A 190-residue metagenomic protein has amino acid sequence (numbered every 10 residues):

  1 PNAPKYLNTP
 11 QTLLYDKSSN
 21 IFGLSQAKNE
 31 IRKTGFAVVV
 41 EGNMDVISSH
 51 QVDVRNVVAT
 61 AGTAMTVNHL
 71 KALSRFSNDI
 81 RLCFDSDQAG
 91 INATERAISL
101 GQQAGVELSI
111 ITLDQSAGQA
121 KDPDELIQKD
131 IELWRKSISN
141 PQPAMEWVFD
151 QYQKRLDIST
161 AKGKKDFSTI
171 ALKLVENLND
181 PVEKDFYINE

Functional and structural regions predicted by a protein language model:
P1-F76, I80, A93-T94: Phosphate-handling DNA/RNA-contact segment within nucleic-acid enzymes
N20, G42, T66, G90 (+5 more regions): Active-site-proximal structural scaffolding
A27-E30, N43, F76-D79, A97-A104 (+4 more regions): Generic, well-ordered alpha-helical scaffold segments in large soluble proteins
M44, M65, D85-T94, D114-A120: Acidic, metal-coordinating catalytic cores used for nucleic-acid/nucleotide bond scission and strand-transfer chemistry
L70-L73, S99-G101, N140-A144: Flexible glycine/proline-rich, aromatic-decorated loop/lid segments
I80, Q88-Q103, E107-D114: Phosphate/diphosphate-binding loops
V106-E190: C-terminal or mid-to-C-terminal helical accessory/interaction module adjacent to the motor/catalytic core
